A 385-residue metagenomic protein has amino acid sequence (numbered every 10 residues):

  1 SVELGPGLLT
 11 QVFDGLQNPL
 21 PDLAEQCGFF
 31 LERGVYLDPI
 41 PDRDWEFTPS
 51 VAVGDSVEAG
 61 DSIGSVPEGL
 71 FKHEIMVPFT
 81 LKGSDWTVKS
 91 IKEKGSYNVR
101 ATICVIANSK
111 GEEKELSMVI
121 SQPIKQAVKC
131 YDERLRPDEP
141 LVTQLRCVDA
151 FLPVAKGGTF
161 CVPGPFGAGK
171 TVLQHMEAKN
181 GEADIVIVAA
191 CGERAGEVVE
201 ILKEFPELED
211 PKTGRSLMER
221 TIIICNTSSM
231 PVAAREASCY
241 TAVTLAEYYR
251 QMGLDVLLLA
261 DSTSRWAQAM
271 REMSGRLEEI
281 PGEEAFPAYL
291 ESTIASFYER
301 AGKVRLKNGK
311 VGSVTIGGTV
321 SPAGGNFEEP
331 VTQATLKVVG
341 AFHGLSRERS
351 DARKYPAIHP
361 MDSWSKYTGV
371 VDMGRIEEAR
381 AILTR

Functional and structural regions predicted by a protein language model:
S1-E32: N-terminal accessory targeting/assembly segments
V2, N18-D22, G64, K72-E74 (+8 more regions): Short beta-strands and strand-coil junctions in structured, solvent-facing domains, enriched
V12, S62, D85-V88: Conserved hydrophobic positions within beta-strands
L16-L20, E68-G69, E93-S96: Short, conserved beta-turn/loop elements at beta-strand boundaries and strand-helix junctions
L23-E68, I75-P78, N98-G158, L173-M176 (+2 more regions): P-loop NTPase nucleotide-binding/switch module
E74-P78, G83-I91: Short beta-strand-centered aromatic/proline hotspots
W86-Y97, V105: S4-like RNA-binding module at protein N-termini
A150-F151, G157-R385: P-loop NTPase catalytic core
